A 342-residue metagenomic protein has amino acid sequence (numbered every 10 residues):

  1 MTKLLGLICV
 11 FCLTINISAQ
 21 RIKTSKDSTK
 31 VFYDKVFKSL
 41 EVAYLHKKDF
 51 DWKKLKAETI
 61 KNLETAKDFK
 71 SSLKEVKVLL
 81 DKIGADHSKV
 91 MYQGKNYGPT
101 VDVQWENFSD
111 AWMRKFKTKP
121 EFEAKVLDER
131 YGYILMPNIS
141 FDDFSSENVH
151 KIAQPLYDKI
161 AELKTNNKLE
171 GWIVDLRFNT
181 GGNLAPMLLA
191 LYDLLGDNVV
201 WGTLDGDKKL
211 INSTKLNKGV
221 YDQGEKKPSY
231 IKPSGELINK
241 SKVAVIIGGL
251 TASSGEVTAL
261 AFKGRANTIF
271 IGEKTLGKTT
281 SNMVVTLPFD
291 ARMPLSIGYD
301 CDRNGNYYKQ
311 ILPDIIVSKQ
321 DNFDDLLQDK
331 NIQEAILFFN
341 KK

Functional and structural regions predicted by a protein language model:
M1-K23: Bacterial Sec-dependent N-terminal signal peptides
T14, E170, P313-I315: Short acidic (Asp/Glu) and glycine-rich catalytic loops that position anionic groups and cofactors
A19-K215, I269, N282-R292, N340-K341: Flexible, low-complexity junctional segments that flank or bridge functional domains
K74, L326-K330, E334: Short, charged alpha-helical segments
L184-Q328, F338: Conserved acidic, small-residue-rich alpha-beta core segments centered on
I332-K342: C-terminal alpha-helix
